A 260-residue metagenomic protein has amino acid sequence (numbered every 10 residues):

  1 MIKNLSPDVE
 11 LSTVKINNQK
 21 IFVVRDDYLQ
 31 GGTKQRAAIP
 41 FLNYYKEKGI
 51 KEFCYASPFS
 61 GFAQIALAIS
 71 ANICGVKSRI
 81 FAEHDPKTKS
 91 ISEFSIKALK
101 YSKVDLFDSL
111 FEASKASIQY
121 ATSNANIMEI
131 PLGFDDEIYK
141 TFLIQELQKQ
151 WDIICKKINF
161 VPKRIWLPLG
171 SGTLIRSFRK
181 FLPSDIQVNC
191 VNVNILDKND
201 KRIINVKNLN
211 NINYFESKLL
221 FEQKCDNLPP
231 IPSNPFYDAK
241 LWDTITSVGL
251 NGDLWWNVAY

Functional and structural regions predicted by a protein language model:
M1-K51: Positively charged, low-complexity intrinsically disordered leader regions
F41, I65-F111, K198-N208: Active-site-proximal loop->helix
N43-E47, I65-K77, R179-S184, T244-G249: Alpha-helix C-terminal capping segments
G49-A68, I73-E83, K163-S171: A short, small-residue-rich loop immediately preceding and capping a beta-strand
G61-I65, G172-R176, A239-I245: Short, well-ordered alpha-helical microsegments
H84-I158, N210-P232: Small/polar-residue-rich loop-to-helix segments that shape phosphate-bearing ligand pockets
K140-N213: Glycine-rich phosphate/pyrophosphate-binding loop at beta-loop-alpha junctions
I212-D253, N257-Y260: Active-site-adjacent helical/loop segments in soluble small-molecule enzymes
